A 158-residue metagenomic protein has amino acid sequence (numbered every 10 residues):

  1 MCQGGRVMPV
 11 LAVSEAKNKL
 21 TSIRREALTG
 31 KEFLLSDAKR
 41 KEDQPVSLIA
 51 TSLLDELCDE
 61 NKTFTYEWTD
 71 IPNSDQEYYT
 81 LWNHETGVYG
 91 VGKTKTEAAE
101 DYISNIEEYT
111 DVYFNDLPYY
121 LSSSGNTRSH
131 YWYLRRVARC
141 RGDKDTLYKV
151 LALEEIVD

Functional and structural regions predicted by a protein language model:
M1-V7: Short, Lys/Arg-enriched N-terminal segments with co-localized hydrophobic residues within the first ~10-30 amino acids
Q3, S36-A38, W82: A generic structural motif
M8-P9, E32: N-terminal leader and targeting sequences that precede the mature domain
V10, N83-E97: A short, exposed loop/beta-hairpin motif centered on an aromatic-Gly-Thr core
V13-T29: The conserved cystathionine-beta-synthase
R25, T29-G30, S36, K41-I71 (+2 more regions): Short, charged, surface-exposed hinge/linker loops at domain edges that act as mobile lids or interdomain connectors
E32-F33, Y79: Generic short beta-strand
T63-T86: Short aromatic-glycine-(Arg/Gly/Cys) micro-motifs in beta-strand/loop hairpins
